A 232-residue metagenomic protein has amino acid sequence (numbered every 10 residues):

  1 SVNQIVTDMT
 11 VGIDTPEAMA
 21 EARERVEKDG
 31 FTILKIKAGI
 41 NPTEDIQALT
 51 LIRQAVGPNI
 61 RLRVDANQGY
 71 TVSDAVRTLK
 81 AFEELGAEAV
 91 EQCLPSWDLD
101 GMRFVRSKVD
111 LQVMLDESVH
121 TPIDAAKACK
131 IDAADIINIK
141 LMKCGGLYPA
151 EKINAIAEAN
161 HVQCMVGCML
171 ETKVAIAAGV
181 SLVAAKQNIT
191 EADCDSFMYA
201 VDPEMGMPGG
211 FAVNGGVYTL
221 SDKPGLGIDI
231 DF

Functional and structural regions predicted by a protein language model:
S1-R63, N67-G69, S73-V76, K80-E84 (+2 more regions): N-terminal capping/lid subdomain adjacent to the active-site entrance of alpha/beta enzymes
I5-V11, T32-I36, I60-A66, V90-E91 (+4 more regions): Hydrophobic faces of well-ordered beta-strands that scaffold small-molecule active sites in alpha/beta enzyme cores
T10-D14, K37-N41, D65-T71, C93-W97 (+4 more regions): Active-site beta-loop-alpha junctions enriched in small/polar residues
T15, N59, T71-A87, E91-D124: Active-site loop segments of alpha/beta catalytic cores
A20-E24, T50, S73-A75, S96-D98 (+2 more regions): Short hydrophobic/aromatic-rich motifs at helix boundaries and adjacent loops
G30, E83-A89, D132-A133, N188: Short loop/turn motifs at secondary-structure junctions
W97-D193: Catalytic alpha/beta core domains of metabolic enzymes, predominantly
M169-F232: Flexible C-terminal active-site loop/helix
